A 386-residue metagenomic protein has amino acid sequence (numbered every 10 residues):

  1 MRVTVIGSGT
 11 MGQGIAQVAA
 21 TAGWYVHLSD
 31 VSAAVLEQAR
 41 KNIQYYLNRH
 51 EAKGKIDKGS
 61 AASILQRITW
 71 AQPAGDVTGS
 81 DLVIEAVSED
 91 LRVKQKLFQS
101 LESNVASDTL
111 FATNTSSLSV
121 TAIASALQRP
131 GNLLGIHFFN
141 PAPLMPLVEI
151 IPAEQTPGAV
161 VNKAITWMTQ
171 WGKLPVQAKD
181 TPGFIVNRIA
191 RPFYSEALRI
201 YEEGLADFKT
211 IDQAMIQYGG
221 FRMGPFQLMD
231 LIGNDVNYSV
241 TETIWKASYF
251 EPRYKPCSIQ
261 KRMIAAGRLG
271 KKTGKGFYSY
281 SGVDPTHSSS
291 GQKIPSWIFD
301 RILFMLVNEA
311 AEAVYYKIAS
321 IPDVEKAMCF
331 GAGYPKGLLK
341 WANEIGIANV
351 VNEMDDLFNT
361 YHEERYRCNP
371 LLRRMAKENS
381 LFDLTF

Functional and structural regions predicted by a protein language model:
M1-R49, K53, T69, N104: NAD(P)+-binding Rossmann beta1-loop-alpha1 motif at the extreme N-terminus of oxidoreductases
V3, A62-L82, K163-G172, A178-G183 (+1 more regions): Amphipathic alpha-helical segments at domain termini/boundaries
A22-W24, K173-D180, F184, L198 (+1 more regions): NAD(P)-dependent Rossmann-like dehydrogenase/reductase catalytic/cofactor-binding core
L28-A61, I150-V161, P175, P182-A190: Rossmann-like dinucleotide-binding cores of NAD(P)H-dependent redox enzymes
A34-Q38, R49-F111, S117-V120: Rossmann-like NAD(P)-binding element
T113-R188, F221-M223, N234: Rossmann-fold dinucleotide-binding core
